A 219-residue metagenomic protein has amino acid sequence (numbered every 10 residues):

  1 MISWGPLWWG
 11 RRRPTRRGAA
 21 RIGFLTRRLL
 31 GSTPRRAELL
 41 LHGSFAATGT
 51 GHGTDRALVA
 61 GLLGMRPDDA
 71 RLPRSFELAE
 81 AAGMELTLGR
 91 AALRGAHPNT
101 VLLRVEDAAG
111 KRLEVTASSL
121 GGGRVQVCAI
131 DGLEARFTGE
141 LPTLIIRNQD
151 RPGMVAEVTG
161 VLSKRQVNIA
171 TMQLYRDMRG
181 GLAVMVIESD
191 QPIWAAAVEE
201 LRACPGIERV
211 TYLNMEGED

Functional and structural regions predicted by a protein language model:
M1-W8, A37-L40: Short, hydrophobic/aliphatic alpha-helical segments
S3, T87-G89, Y212: General beta-strand structural signal in soluble alpha/beta enzymes
G5-G23: Conserved phosphate/anionic-ligand binding catalytic regions in large, soluble enzymes, centered on
L29-E38: Non-transmembrane, aqueous-exposed alpha-helical and coiled segments at domain scale
E38, H42-A81: A structural-propensity feature for long, helix-poor, extended segments
T48-R56, P98, L182-E188: Short glycine/threonine-rich loop-to-helix capping motif typified by GTGT followed within a few residues by an Asp-Pro
L63-L113: Contiguous domain-boundary segments centered on the initiation and propagation of an alpha-helix
E114-D219: A conserved regulatory-domain signal marking ACT and ACT-like small-molecule sensing domains and adjacent regulatory
